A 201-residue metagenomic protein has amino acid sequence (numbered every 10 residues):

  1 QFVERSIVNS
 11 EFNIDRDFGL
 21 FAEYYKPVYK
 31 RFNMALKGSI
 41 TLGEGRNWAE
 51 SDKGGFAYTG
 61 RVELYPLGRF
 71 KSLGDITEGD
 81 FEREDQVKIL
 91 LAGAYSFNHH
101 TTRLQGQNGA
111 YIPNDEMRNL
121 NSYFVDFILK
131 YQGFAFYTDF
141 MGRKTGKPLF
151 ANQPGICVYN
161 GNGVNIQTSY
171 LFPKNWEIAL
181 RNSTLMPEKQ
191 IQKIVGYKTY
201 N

Functional and structural regions predicted by a protein language model:
Q1-E63, F70-E82, R103-Y111: Surface-exposed coil loops of outer-membrane beta-barrel proteins
Y25, S39-T41, Y65, A94-N98 (+1 more regions): Structured loops at beta-to-helix junctions and adjacent beta-edge loops in soluble globular domains
P27-R31, L67-R69, Y131-F134, P173-N175: Outer-membrane beta-barrel channels and translocator barrels
R83-N201: Outer-membrane beta-barrel pore domains
